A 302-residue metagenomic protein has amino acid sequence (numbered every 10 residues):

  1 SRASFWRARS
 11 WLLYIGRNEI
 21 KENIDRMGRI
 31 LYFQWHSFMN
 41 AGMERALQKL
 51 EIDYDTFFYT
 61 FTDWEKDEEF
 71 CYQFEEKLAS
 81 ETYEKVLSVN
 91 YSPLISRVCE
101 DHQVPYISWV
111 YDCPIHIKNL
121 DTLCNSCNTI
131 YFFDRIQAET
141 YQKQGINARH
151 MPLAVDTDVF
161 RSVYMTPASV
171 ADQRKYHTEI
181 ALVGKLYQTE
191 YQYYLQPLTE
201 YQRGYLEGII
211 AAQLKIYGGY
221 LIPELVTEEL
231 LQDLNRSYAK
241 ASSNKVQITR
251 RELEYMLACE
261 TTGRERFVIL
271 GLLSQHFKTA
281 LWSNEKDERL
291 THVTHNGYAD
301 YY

Functional and structural regions predicted by a protein language model:
S1: Conserved NAD(P)+-binding/catalytic subdomain of aldehyde/semialdehyde dehydrogenases
S4, S10-W11: Targeting/processing segments of secretory and organellar proteins
W6, R17-E22, E84, G184: Generic cytosolic/nucleocytoplasmic N-terminal low-complexity/intrinsically disordered segments
W11, I15-Y59, G271-H276: N-terminal subdomain of nucleotide-sugar transferases
G16, E65-E69, I107-D112, L234-N244: Short, composition-biased local secondary-structure segments
N23-I24, A79, C99, L123 (+2 more regions): Generic structural signal for beta-strand residues in well-ordered domains
I24-M39, I146-N147, P152-Y302: Nucleotide-sugar donor-binding catalytic core of glycosyltransferases
W35-Q144, D158-A168, H295-Y302: Extended catalytic core of nucleotide-activated donor transferases of GT-like folds
